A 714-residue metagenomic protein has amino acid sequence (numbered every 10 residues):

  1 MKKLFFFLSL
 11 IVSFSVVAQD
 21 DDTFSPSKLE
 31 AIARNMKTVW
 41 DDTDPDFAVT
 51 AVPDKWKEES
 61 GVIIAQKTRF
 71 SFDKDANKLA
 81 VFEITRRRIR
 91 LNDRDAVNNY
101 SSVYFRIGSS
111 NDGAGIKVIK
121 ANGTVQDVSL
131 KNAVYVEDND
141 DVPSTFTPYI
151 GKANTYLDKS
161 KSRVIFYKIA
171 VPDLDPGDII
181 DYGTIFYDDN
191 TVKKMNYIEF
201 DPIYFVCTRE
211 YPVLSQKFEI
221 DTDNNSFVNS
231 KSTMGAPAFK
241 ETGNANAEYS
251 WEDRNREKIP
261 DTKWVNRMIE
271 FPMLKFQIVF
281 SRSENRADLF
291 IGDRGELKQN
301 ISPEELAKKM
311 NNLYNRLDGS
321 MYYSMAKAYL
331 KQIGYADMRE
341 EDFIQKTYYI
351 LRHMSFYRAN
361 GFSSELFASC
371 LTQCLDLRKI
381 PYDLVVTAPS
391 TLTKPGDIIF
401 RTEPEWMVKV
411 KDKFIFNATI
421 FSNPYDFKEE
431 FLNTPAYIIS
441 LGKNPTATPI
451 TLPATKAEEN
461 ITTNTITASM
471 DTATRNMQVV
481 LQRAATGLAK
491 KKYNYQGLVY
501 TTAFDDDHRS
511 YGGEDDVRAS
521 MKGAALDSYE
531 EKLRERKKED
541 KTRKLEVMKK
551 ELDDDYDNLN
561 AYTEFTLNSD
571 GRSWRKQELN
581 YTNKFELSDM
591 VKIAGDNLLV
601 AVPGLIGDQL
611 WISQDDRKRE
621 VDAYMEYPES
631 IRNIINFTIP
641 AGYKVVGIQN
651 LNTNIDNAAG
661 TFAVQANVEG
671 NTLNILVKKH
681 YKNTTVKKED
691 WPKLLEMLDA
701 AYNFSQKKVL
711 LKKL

Functional and structural regions predicted by a protein language model:
M1-F24: Bacterial Sec-dependent N-terminal signal peptides
D20-D46, D188-T191, N196-I198, P202 (+4 more regions): Secretory-pathway-linked proteins and extracytosolic
D20-I107, A454-A485: Early extracytoplasmic/domain-onset interaction patches
T50-K74, Y149-R163, I198, T446-T463 (+2 more regions): Edge strands and adjacent loops of beta-rich recognition modules
A96-S110, V164-Y167, V171-G235, Y493-Y511 (+2 more regions): Surface-exposed, acidic/Ser/Thr-rich flexible loop segments
G115-K120, T124-F205, G235-Q277, L533-N597: A surface-exposed beta-strand-loop module
K346-H353, L366-T451: Hydrophobic/aromatic-rich core segments of domains that either
T448-S573: Long hydrophobic segments that form regular secondary structure
